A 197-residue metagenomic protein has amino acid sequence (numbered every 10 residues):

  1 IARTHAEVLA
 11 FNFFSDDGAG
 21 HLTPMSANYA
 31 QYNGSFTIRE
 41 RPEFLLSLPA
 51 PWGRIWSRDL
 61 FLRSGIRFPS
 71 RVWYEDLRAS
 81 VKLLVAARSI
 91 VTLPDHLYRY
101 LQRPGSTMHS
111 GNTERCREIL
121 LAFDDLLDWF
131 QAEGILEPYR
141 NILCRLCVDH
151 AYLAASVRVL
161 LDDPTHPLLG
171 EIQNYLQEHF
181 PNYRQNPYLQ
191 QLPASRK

Functional and structural regions predicted by a protein language model:
I1-V91, Q102-G111: Donor-binding/catalytic cores of nucleotide-activated saccharide and glycerol-phosphate transferases/polymerases
A6, L160-K197: Membrane-interface aromatic/basic loop that binds lipid-linked glycans or pyrophosphate carriers, typified by
K82, L121, D125, E171-Y175: Alpha-helical elements of Rossmann-like donor-binding domains used by nucleotide-donor carbohydrate transfer enzymes
V91, H96-E133: Glycine- and acidic-residue-rich phosphate-binding/metal-coordinating active-site segment common to enzymes that handle
R117, P138-L146, P164-P167: Residues within HEAT/ARM-like alpha-solenoid scaffolds
L121-I142, E178-Q190: C-terminal, non-catalytic tails of nucleotide-sugar-dependent glycosyltransferases
F130-G134, A154-D163: Secondary-structure edge/capping motif, primarily at the C-terminal ends of alpha-helices and the immediately following
I142-S156: Amphipathic alpha-helical repeat scaffolds of TPR domains
